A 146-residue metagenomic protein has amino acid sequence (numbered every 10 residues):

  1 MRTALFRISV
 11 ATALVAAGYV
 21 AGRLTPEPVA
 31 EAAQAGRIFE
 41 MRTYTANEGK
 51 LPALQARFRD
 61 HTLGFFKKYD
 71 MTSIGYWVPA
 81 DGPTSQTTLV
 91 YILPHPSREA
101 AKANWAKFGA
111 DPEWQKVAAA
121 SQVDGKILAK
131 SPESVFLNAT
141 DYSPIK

Functional and structural regions predicted by a protein language model:
M1-T12, A21: Bacterial N-terminal signal peptides that target proteins for export
R7, G18-A35, A56-I74, P94-F136: An amphipathic, aromatic/His-enriched active-site/gating alpha helix that lines ligand/cofactor pockets
I38-T43, L54, T88-P94, S134: Short, structured motif recognition centered on aromatic/hydrophobic residues
T45-L51, S97: Short acidic-aromatic low-complexity motifs
G49-L54, A80-P83: Acidic-and-aromatic substrate-binding clefts and catalytic sites of carbohydrate-active enzymes
P79-S85, D124-K126: A short beta-turn/loop motif at secondary-structure boundaries
A106, I145-K146: An acidic-aromatic pocket/loop used at catalytic or ligand-binding sites
N138-I145: Short, low-complexity, Pro/Ser/Thr/Gly-rich segments in the mature regions of secreted, periplasmic
